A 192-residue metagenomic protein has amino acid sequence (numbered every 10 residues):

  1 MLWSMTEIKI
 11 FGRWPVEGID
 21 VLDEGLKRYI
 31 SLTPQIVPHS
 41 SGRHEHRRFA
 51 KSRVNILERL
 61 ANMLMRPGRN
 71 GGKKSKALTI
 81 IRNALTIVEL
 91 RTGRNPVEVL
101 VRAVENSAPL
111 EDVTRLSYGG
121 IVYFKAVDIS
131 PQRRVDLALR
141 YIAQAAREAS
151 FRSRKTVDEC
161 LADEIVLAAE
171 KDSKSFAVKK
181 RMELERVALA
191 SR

Functional and structural regions predicted by a protein language model:
M1-L78, R82-R192: Strongly charged
